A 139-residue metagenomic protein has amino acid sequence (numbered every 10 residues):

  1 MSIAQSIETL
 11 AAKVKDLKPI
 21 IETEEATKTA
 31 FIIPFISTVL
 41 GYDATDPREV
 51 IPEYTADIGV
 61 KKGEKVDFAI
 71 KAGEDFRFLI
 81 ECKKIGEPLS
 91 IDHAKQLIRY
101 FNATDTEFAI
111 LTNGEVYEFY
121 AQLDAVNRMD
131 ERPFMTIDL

Functional and structural regions predicted by a protein language model:
M1-F108, F119-L139: A short, conserved, highly charged catalytic patch centered on acidic carboxylates
